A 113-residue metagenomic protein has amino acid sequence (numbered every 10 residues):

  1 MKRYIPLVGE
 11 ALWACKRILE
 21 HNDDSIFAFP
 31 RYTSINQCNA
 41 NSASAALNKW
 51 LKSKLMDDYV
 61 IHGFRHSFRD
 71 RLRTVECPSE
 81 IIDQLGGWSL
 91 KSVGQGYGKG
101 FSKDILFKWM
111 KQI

Functional and structural regions predicted by a protein language model:
M1, H21, R65: Basic, Lys/Arg- and aromatic-enriched nucleic-acid-binding interface segment
K2-P6: Well-ordered beta-strand positions in beta-sheet-rich domains
V8-D57: Active-site/catalytic core of tyrosine-dependent DNA strand-transfer enzymes
C15, I61-F64: Tryptophan-centric aromatic hotspots in well-structured domains and transmembrane helices
F27-F29, R69, Y97: Bulky hydrophobic/aromatic "packing anchor" residues in well-ordered structure
G63-S89: C-terminal catalytic core of tyrosine-transesterase DNA break-rejoin enzymes
S79, G86-I113: Catalytic-site neighborhood detector that most strongly recognizes the C-terminal catalytic loop/helix of tyrosine
